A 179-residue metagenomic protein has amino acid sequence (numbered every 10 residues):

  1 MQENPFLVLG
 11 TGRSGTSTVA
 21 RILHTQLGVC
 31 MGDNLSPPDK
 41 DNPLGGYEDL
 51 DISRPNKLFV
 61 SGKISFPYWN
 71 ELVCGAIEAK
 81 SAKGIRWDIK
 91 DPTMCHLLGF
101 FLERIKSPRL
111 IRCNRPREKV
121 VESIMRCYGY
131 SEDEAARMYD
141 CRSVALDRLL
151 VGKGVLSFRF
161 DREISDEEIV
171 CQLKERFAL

Functional and structural regions predicted by a protein language model:
M1-C74: PAPS-dependent sulfotransferase catalytic core
N70-W87: Alpha-helix-centered segments that form part of catalytic cores
A82-L179: PAPS-dependent sulfotransferase catalytic domain
